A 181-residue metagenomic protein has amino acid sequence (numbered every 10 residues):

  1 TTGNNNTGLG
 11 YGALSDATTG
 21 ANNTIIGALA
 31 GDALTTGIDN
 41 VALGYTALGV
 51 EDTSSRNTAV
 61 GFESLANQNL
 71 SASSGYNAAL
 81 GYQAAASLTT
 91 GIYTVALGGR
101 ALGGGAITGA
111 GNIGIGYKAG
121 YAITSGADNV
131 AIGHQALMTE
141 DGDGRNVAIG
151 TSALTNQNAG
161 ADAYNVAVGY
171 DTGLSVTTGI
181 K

Functional and structural regions predicted by a protein language model:
T1-K181: Glycine- and small/polar-enriched repetitive beta-structure motifs of secreted/surface proteins
